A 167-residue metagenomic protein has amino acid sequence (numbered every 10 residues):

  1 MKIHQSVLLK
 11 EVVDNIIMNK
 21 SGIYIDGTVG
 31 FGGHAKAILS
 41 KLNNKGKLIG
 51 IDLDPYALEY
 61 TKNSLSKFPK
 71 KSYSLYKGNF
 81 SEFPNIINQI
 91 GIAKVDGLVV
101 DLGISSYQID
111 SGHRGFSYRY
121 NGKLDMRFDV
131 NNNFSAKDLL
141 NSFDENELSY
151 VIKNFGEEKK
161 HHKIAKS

Functional and structural regions predicted by a protein language model:
M1-S167: S-adenosyl-L-methionine-dependent methyltransferase catalytic core, i.e., the SAM/SAH-binding region
